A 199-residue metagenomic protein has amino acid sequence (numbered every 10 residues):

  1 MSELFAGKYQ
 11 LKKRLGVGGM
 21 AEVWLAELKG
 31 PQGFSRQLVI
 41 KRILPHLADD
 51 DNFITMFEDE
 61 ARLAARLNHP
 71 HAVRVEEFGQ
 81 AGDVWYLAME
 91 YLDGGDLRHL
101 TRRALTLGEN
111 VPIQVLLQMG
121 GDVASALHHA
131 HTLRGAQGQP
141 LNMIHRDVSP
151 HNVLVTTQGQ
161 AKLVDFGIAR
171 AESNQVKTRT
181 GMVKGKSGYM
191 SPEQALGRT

Functional and structural regions predicted by a protein language model:
L11-G18, V23: Protein kinase glycine-rich loop
L44-R66: AlphaC helix of the eukaryotic protein kinase fold
F78: Activation-segment/catalytic-loop signature of the eukaryotic protein kinase fold
G82-D96, L100: Conserved short submotifs of the Hanks-type protein kinase catalytic core that shape the nucleotide-binding pocket
L97-V111: AlphaC helix of the protein kinase catalytic domain
A124-M143: Protein kinase catalytic-loop region centered on the HRD/HxD motif
